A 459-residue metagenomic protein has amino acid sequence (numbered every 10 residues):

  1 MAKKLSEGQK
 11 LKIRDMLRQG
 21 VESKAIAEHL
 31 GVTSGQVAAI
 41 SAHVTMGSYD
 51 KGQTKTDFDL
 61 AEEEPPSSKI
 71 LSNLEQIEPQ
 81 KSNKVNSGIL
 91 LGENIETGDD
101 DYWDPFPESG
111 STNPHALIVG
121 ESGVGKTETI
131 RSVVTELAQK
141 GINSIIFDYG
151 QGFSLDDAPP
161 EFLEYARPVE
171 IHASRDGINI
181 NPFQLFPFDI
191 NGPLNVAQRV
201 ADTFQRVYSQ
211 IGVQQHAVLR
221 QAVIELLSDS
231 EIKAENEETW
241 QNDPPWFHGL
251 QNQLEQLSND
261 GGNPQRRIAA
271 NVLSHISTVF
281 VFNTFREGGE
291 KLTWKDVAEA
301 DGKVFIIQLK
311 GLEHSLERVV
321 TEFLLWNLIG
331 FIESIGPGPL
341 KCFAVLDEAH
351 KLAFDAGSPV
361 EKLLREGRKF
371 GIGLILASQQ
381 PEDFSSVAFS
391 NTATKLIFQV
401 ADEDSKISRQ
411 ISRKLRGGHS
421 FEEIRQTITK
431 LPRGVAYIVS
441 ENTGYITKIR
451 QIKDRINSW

Functional and structural regions predicted by a protein language model:
K4, G35-L60: Short, solvent-exposed alpha-helical "recognition" segments
L5-V21: Short, amphipathic alpha-helical "recognition" segments used to contact nucleic acids or chromatin
I26-A27: Short alpha-helical "recognition helix" segments of helix-turn-helix
K51-V124, E128-T135, K395: Basic- and hydrophobic-enriched, low-structure N-terminal and domain-boundary segments that flank ATP-binding catalytic
E62-K84, H419-W459: Phosphate-binding and hydrolysis-coupling loops of NTP-dependent motor/remodeling domains
E96, S132-I372, T427-N442: P-loop NTPase motor domains
Y102-V134, K310-E423, K453: Conserved P-loop NTPase motor cores
